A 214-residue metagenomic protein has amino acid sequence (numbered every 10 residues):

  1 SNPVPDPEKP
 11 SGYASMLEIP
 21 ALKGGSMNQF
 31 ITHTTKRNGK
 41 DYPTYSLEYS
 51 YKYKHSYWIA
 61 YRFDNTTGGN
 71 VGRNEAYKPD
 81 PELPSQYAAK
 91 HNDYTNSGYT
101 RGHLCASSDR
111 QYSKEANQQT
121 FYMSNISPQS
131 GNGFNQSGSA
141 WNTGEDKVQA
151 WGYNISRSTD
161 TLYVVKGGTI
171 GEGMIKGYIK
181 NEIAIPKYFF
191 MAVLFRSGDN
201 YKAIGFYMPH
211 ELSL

Functional and structural regions predicted by a protein language model:
S1-L214: Domain-level detector for secreted/extracellular nuclease and nuclease-toxin modules, and for the ENPP-like C-terminal
